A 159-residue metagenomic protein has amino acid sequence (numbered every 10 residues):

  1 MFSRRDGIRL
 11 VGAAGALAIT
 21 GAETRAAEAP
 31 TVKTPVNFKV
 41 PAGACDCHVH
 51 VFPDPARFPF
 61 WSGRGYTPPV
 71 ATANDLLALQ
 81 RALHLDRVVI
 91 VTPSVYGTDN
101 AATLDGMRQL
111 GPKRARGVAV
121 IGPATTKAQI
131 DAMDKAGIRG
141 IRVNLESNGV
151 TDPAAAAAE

Functional and structural regions predicted by a protein language model:
M1-S3: N-terminal secretory signal peptides
D6-A26: N-terminal export signals
G7-I8, A27-T98: An N-terminally biased module of ancient metal coordination in phosphate/nucleic-acid-related enzymes
G15, R87, R114-A115: Secondary-structure boundary/capping signal
A16-I19, K33, F58-F60, D152: Alpha-helical transmembrane segments and their juxtamembrane interfaces
G97-E159: Active-site gating/metal-coordination segments in enzymes
